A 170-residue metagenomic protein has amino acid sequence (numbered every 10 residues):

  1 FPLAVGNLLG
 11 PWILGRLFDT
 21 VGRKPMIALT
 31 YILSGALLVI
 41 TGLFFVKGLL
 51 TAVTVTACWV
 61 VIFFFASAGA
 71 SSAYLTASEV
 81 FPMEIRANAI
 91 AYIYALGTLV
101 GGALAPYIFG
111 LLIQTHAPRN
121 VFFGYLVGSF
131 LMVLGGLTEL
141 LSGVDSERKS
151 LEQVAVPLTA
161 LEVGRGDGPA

Functional and structural regions predicted by a protein language model:
F1-A170: Transmembrane-helix signature of 12-pass secondary carriers
